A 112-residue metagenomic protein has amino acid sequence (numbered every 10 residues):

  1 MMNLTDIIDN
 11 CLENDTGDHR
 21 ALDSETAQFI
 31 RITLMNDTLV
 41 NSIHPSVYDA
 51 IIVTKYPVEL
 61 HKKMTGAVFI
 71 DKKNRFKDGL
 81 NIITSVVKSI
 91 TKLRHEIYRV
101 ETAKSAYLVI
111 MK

Functional and structural regions predicted by a protein language model:
M1-M64: N-terminal domain-onset segments
I30, K72-N74, A103: Short, intrinsically disordered low-complexity segments
M35, V53-T54, D71, E101 (+1 more regions): A structural detector for beta-sheet-dominated domains
L60-T91: Short, basic/low-complexity N-terminal boundary segments at the transition from targeting/disordered tails
L80-K112: Short, compact, well-ordered microdomains
